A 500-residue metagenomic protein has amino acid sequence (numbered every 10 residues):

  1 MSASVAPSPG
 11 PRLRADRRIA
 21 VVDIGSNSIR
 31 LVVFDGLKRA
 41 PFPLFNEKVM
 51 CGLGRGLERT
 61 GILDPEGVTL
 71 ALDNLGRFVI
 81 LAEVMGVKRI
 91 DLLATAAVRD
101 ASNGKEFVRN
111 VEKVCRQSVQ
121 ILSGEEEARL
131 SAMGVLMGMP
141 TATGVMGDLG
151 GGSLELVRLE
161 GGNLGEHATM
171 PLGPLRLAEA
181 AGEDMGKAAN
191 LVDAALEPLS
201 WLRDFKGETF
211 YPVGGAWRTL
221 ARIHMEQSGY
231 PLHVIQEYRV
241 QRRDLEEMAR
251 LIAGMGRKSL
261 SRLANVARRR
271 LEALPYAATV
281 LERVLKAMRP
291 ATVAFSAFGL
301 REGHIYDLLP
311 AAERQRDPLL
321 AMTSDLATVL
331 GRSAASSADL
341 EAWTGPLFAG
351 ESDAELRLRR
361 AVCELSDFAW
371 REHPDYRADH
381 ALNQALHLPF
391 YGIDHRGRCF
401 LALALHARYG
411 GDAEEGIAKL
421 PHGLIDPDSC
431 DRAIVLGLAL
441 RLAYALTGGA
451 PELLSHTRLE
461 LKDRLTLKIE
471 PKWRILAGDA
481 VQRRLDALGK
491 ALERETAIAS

Functional and structural regions predicted by a protein language model:
A3, D16-I19, V33-G36, G52 (+10 more regions): Helical "lid/coupling" subdomains associated with nucleotide-phosphate turnover
L13-F42: N-terminal basic/disordered segments at the start of proteins
D23-S28, G147-S153, V213-A216, A297: A short acidic Gly-Thr/Ser loop motif
N46-V49: Short amphipathic
L92: Dinucleotide-binding Rossmann-like beta1-alpha1 core, especially the glycine-rich loop that anchors the ADP
L492-S500: A short amphipathic beta-strand at an alpha->beta junction
